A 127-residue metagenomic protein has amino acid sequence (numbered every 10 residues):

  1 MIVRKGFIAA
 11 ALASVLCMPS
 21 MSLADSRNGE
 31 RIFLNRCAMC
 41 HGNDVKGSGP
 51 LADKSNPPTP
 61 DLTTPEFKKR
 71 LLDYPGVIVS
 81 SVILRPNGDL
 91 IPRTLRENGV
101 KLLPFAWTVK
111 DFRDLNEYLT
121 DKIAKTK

Functional and structural regions predicted by a protein language model:
M1-A10: Bacterial N-terminal signal peptides that target proteins for export
A9-M18: Bacterial N-terminal signal peptides
C17-I32: Electrostatic cytochrome c docking/interface patches
D25-S26, S48, V100: A generic local structural motif
E30-P58, K68, L84-R96, K122-K127: Periplasmic/extracellular electron-transfer cofactor-ligation site, primarily the c-type cytochrome heme-c attachment
N56-T120: Extracytoplasmic electron-transfer domains, predominantly the class I c-type cytochrome c fold
